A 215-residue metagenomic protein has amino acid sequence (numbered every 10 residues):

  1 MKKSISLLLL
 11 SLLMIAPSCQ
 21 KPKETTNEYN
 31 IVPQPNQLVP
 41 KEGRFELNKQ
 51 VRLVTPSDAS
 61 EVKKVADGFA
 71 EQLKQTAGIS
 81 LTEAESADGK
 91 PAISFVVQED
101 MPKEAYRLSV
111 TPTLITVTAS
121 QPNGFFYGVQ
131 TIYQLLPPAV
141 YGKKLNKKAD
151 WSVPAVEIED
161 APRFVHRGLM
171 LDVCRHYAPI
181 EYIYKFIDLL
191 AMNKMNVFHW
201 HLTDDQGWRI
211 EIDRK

Functional and structural regions predicted by a protein language model:
M1-E28: Bacterial Sec-dependent N-terminal signal peptides
K2-S4, P17-S18, A139-K144, M195-W200: Short secondary-structure capping/junction motifs at helix and strand boundaries
L13, Q130-Y133, Y184-A191: A broadly conserved amphipathic alpha-helix scaffold signal in soluble, globular proteins
Q20-F164: Contiguous, structured surface segment used for ligand recognition
Y127-Q130, E181, I210-D213: Short, conserved acidic/polar surface loops in the N-terminal third of protein domains
P162, Q206-K215: Aromatic- and acidic-residue-enriched carbohydrate-binding clefts of CAZyme catalytic domains
L169: Extracellular/oxidizing-compartment recognition motifs
D172-D205, I212: A conserved hydrophobic secondary-structure block that centers on an alpha-helix together with its immediately flanking
